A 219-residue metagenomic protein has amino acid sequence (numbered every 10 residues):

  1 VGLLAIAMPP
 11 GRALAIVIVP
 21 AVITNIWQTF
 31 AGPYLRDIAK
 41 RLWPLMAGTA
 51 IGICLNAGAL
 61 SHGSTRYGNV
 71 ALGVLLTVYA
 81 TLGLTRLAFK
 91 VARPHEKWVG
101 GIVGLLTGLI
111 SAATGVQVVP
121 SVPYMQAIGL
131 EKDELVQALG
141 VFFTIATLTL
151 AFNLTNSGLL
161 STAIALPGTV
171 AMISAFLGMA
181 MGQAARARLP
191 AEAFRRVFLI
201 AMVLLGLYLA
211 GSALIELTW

Functional and structural regions predicted by a protein language model:
V1-A7, F89-L139, A146: Selected transmembrane alpha-helices and immediately adjacent juxtamembrane segments of polytopic inner-membrane
L4-V22, R66-L76, L105-G115, A163-A175: Structural signature of hydrophobic alpha-helical transmembrane segments
I6-G11, G32-I38, Q126-E134, S157-T162: Juxtamembrane helix-boundary/capping and inter-helix hinge elements in multi-pass membrane proteins
L14-V22, L139-T144, M202: Transmembrane helix-bundle signature of multi-pass membrane transporters/permeases
I16-T65, L148-E192: Selective hydrophobic functional segments
N25-R36, A57, A71-E96, Q183-A184 (+1 more regions): Transmembrane helix exit motif
D37-T49, N69-L75, P94-G104, E134-V141 (+1 more regions): Cytoplasmic-side transmembrane-helix entry/capping segments in multi-pass membrane proteins
L55-L60, L109-V116, T149-N153, L205-W219: Hydrophobic alpha-helical transmembrane segments in multi-pass integral membrane proteins
